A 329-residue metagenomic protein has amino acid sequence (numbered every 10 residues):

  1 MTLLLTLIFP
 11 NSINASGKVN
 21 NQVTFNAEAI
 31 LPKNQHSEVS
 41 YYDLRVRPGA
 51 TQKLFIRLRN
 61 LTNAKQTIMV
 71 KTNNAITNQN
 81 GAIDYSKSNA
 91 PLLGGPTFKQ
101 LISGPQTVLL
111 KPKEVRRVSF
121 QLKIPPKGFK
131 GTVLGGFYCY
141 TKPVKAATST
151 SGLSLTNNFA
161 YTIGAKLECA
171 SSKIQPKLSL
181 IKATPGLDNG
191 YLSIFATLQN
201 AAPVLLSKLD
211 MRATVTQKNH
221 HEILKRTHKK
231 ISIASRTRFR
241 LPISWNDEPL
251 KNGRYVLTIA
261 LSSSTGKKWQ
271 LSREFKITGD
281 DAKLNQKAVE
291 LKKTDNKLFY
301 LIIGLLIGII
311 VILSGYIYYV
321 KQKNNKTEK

Functional and structural regions predicted by a protein language model:
I8-Q22: Sec-dependent signal peptide cleavage junction
N21-Q52, I174-P176, P185-D188: N-terminal edge beta-strand
G49-F55, V115-V118, K130-G136, G190-I194: Short, solvent-exposed loop/turn segments enriched in Ser/Thr/Gly
N63-P91, C139-Y140, P203-H220: Short acidic, flexible loop segments centered on an aromatic residue
Q66, V133, F137, G253-L261: A short tyrosine-centered beta-strand micro-motif
N89-K130, N219-L250: Intrinsically disordered, low-complexity Pro/Gly/Ser/Thr-rich segments with frequent PxxP/GP/PP motifs and embedded
E168-Y300: Membrane-proximal extracellular "stem/stalk" segments of glycoproteins immediately N-terminal to a transmembrane helix
T278-K329: C-terminal single-pass membrane-anchor helix
